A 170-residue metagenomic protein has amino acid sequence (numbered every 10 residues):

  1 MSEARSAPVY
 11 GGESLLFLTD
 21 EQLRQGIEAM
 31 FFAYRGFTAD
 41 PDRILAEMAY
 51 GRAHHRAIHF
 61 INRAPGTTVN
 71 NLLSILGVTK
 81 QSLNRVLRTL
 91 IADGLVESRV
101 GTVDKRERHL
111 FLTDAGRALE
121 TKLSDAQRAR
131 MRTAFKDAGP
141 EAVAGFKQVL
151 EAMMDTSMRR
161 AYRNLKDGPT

Functional and structural regions predicted by a protein language model:
M1-M48: N-terminal leader segment of winged-helix/HTH proteins
S2-V9, S14, T38, R88-E151: Charged, amphipathic alpha-helical coiled-coil/dimerization segments
L18-D20, M131-E141, A161-P169: Hydrophobic/aromatic-rich alpha-helical bundle segments in the mid-to-C-terminal region
F31-Y34, L76, K80, E120 (+1 more regions): Amphipathic, non-transmembrane alpha-helical scaffold segments
A39-S82, D93: N-terminal helix-turn-helix DNA-binding core of bacterial DNA-binding proteins
A144-T170: Exposed, interaction-prone assembly regions rather than primary DNA-binding/catalytic cores
